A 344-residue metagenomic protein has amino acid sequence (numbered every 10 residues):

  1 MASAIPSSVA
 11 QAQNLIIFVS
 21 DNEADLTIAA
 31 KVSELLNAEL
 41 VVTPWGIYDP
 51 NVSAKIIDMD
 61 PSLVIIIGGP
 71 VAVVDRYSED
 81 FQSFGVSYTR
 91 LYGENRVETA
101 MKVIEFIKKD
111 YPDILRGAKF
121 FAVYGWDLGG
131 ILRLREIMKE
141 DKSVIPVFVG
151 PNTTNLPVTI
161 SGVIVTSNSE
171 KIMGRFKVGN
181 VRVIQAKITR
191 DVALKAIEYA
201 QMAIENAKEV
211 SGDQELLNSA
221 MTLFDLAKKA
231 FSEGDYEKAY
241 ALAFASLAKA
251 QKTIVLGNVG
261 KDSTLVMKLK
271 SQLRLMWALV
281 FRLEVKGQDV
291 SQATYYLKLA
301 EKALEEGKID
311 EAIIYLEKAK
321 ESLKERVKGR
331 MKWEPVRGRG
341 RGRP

Functional and structural regions predicted by a protein language model:
M1-S3: Bacterial N-terminal signal peptides
I5-G260, A303: Extracellular glycan-binding segments that recognize GlcNAc-based cell-wall polysaccharides
A200-I204, M221-F224, K228, L247 (+5 more regions): Extended amphipathic alpha-helical scaffold segments
A203-Q214, L256-S291: Short, solvent-exposed, charged loop/turn and helix-capping segments that join or cap alpha-helices on peripheral
Y236-K261, Y296-P344: C-terminal amphipathic alpha-helix
